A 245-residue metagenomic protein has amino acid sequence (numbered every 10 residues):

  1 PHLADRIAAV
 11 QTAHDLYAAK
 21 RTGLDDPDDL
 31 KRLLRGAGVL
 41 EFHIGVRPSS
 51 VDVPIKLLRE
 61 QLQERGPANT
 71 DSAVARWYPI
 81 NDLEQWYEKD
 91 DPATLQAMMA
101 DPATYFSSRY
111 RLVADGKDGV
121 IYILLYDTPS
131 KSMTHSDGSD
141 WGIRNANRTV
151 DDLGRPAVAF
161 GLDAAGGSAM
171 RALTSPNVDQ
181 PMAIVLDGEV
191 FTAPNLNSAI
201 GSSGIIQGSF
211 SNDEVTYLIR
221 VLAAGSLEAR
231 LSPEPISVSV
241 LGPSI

Functional and structural regions predicted by a protein language model:
P1-I245: A structural signal for conserved, well-ordered secondary-structure elements that form binding/interaction cores
